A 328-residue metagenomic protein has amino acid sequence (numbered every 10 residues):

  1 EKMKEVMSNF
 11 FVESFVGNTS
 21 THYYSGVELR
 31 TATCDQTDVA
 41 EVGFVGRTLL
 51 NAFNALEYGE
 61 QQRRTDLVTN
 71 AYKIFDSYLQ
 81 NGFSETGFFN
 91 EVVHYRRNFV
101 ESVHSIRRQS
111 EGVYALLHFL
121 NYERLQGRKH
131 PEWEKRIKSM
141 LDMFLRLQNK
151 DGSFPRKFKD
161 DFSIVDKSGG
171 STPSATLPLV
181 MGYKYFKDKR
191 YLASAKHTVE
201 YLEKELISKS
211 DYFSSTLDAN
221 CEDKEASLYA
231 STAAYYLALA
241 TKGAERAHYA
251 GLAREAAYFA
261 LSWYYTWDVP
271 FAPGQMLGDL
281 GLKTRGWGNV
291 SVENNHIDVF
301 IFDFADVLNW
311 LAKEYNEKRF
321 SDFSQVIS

Functional and structural regions predicted by a protein language model:
E1-G43, Y72-K73, S77-H94, K138 (+1 more regions): Low-complexity, Ser/Thr/Pro/Gly-enriched N-terminal "stalk/linker" regions
E1-V12, R47-L56, A240: Extracellular/surface-associated beta-sandwich interaction domains
K2-S14, R63-N81, L125-R146, K187-K204 (+2 more regions): Extended, well-ordered alpha-helical scaffold segments
N9-E13, V199-Y212, T216, T241-S328: Non-catalytic carbohydrate-binding regions of carbohydrate-active enzymes
R30-T48, Y95-E111, R156-S174, D211-T232 (+2 more regions): Solvent-exposed loop and edge beta-strand segments that line ligand/cofactor-binding and catalytic clefts
T33-D38, G43-E85, N98-S110, E123-D142 (+1 more regions): Aromatic- and glycine-enriched glycan-recognition loops and surfaces that form the carbohydrate-binding subsites
L49-T65, E111-K129, S174-K189, Y229-E245 (+2 more regions): Well-ordered alpha-helical scaffold segments within catalytic/enzyme domains
R96-V100, H118-K189, H197, K204 (+3 more regions): Active-site lining segments of carbohydrate-active enzymes
